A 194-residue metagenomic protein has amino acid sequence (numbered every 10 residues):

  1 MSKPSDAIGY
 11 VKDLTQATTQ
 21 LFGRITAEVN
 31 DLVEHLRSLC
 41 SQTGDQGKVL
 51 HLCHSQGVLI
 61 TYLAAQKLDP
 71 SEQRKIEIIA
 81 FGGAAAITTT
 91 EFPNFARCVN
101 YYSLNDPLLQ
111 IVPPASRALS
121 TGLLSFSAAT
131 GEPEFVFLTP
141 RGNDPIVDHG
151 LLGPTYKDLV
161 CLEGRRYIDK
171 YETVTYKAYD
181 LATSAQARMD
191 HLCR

Functional and structural regions predicted by a protein language model:
M1-G47, T130, L138-L192: Active-site catalytic motif of lipid deacylating hydrolases and related acyltransferases
T26-A115: Serine-dependent carboxylesterase/thioesterase catalytic core of lipase-like alpha/beta-hydrolase/SGNH enzymes
K75-Y176: The feature captures the conserved acid-bearing segment of alpha/beta-hydrolase catalytic domains
